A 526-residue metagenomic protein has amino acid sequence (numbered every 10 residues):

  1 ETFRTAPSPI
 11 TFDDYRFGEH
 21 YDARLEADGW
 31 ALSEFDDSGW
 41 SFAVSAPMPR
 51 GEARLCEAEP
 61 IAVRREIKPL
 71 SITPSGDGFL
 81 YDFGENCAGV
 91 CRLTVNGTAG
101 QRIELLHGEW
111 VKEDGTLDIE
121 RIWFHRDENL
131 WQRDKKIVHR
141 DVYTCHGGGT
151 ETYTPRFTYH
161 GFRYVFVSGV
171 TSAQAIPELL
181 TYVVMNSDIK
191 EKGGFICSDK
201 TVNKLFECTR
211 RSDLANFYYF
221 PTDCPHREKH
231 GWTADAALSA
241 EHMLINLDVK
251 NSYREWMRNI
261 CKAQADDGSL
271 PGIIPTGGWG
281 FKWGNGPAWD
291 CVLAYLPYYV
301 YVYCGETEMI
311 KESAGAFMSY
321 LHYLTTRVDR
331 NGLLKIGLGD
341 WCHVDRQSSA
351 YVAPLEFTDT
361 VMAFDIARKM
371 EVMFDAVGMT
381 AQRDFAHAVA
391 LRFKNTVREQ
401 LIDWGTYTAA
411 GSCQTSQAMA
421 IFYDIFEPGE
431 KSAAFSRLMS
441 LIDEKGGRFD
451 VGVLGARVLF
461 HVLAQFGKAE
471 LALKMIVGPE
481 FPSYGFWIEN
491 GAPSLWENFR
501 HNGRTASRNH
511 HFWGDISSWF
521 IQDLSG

Functional and structural regions predicted by a protein language model:
E1-R227, D235, N251-R254, P271-G278 (+4 more regions): Extracellular/oxidizing-compartment recognition motifs
G231-G526: Active-site core of glycosidic bond-cleaving carbohydrate-active enzymes
